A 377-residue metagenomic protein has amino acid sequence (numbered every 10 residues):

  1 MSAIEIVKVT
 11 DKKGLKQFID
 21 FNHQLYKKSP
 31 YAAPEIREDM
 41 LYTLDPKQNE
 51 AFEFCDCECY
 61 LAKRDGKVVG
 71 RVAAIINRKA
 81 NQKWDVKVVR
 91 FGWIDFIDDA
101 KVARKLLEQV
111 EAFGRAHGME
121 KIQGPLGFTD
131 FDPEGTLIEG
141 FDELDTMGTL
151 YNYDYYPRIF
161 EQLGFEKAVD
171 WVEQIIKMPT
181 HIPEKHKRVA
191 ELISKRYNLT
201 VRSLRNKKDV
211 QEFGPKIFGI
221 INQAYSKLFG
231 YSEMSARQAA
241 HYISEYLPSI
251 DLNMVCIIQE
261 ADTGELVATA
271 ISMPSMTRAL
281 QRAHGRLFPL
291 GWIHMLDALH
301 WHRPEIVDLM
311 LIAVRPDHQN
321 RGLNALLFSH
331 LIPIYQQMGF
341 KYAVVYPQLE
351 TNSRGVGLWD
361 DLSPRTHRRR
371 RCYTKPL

Functional and structural regions predicted by a protein language model:
M1-Y31: Generic start-of-chain signal for non-secretory N-termini
A3-I4, L150-L228: Acyltransferase donor/substrate-recognition loop-hinge adjacent to the catalytic core
F21, L25, Q109, F113 (+7 more regions): Generic, well-ordered alpha-helical scaffold segments in large soluble proteins
N22-R64, V72-Q82, L204, D209-I312: A conserved beta-strand-loop-helix scaffold within acyl/acetyltransferase catalytic domains
Q48, I75-K79, I312, G357-D360 (+1 more regions): Alpha-helical subdomain
I75-K79, I94-F96, G127-T129, P179 (+3 more regions): An acidic- and aromatic-residue-enriched active-site/binding cleft used to recognize and process polar
K83-G164, A283-D361: Acyl-donor binding region in acyl/amide transferases
